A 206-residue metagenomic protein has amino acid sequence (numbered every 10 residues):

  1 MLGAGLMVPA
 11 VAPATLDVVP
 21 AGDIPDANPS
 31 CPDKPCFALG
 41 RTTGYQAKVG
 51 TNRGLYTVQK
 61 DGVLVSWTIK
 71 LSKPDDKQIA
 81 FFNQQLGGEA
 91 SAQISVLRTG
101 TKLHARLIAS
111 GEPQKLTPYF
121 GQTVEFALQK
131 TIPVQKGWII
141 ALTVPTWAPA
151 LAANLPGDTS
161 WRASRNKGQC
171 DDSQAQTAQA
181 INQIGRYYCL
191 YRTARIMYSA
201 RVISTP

Functional and structural regions predicted by a protein language model:
M1-A14: Secretory targeting and sorting signals
A14-C36, L86-A180: Aromatic- and Gly/Pro-enriched, solvent-exposed loop/edge beta-strand patches characteristic of beta-rich domains
L16-D23, A175-P206: Activation corresponds to long, low-complexity, non-globular regions
G40-Q59, T123-F126: Short beta-strands within extracellular/lumenal beta-sheet-rich domains
G50-R53, G62-V63, D75, Q122 (+1 more regions): Short tyrosine-centred short linear motifs in exposed loops/low-complexity segments
T57-K77: Extended extracellular/luminal ectodomain segments enriched in beta-structured repeat modules
Q59, S72, A127-Q129, Q135 (+2 more regions): A structural detector for beta-sheet-dominated domains
Q78-G88: Short consensus segments that form the blades of beta-propeller domains, in both extracellular/periplasmic
